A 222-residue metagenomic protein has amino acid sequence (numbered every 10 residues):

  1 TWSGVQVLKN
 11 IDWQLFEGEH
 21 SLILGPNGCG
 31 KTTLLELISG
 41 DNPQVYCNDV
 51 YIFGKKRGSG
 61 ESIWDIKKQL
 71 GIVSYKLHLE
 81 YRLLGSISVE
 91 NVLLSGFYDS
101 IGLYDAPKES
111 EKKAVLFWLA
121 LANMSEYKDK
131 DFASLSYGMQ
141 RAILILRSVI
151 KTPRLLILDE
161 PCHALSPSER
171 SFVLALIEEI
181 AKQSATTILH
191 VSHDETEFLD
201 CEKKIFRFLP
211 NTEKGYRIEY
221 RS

Functional and structural regions predicted by a protein language model:
V7-N10: Conserved structural motif at the start of ABC-family nucleotide-binding domains
S39-G40: Helix-to-loop junction immediately C-terminal to a conserved catalytic motif
D49-D65, A133: ABC ATPase NBD Q-loop/coupling interface
K68, Y75-S134: ABC-family P-loop ATPase nucleotide-binding domains
I145: Hydrophobic anchor residue at the start of the ABC signature
L156-E160: Catalytic Walker B motif of ABC-type/P-loop ATPase nucleotide-binding domains
A185-V191: Conserved H-loop
